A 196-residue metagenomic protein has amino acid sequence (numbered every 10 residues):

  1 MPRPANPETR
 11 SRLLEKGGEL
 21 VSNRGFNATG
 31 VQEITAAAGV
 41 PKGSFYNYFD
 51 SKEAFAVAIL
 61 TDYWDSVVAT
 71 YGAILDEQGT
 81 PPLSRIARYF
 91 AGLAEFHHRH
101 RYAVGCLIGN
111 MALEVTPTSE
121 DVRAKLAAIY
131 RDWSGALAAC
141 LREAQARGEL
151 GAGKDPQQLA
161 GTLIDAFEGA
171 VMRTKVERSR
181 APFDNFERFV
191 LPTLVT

Functional and structural regions predicted by a protein language model:
M1-E8: N-terminal intrinsically disordered/low-complexity leader segments
T9-G18, I34, I59-Y63, V67 (+1 more regions): Generic hydrophobic, amphipathic alpha-helix propensity
R12, E19-A54, A58: Helix-turn-helix
L13-V21, L93, F167: Short hydrophobic clusters on alpha-helical segments that form packing/core surfaces in small helical domains
A58, G72-V104, P156-L163: Hydrophobic alpha-helical connector segments
R85, R99-D121: Amphipathic alpha-helical segments used for helix-helix packing
R88-F96, R131-R147, Q157, A166 (+1 more regions): C-terminal peripheral helix-coil segments that are non-catalytic and often amphipathic
A103, D121-D132, A136-A139: Short, solvent-exposed amphipathic helices
